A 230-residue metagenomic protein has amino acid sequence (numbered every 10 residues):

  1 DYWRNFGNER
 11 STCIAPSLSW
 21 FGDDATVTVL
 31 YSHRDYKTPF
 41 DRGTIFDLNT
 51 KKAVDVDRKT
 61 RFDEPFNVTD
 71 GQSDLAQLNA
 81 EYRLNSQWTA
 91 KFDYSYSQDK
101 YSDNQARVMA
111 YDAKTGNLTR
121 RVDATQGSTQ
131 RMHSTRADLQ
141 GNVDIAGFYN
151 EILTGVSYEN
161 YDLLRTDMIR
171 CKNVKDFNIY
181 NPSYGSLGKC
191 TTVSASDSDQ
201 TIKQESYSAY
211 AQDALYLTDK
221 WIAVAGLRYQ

Functional and structural regions predicted by a protein language model:
D1-D41, N67-L78: Transmembrane beta-barrel wall of Gram-negative outer-membrane proteins
D1-Y2, T12, G22, H33-K37 (+5 more regions): Transmembrane beta-strands of outer-membrane beta-barrel pores
D1-Y2, V56-P65, G116-A124, K189-S198: Extracytoplasmic loops and strand-loop junctions of Gram-negative outer membrane beta-barrel proteins
Y2-R4, G22, D47, L84 (+3 more regions): Acidic surface patches and DE-rich sequence motifs
G7-S11, D57, N67-S73, Y101 (+3 more regions): Transmembrane beta-barrel outer-membrane domains
T28-D63, Y101-A110, T119-R120, Y158-V174: Outer-membrane beta-barrel and related beta-rich outer-membrane complex signature in Gram-negative bacteria
L78-D99, V122-Q230: Face-selective signature of the C-terminal outer-membrane beta-barrel domain
